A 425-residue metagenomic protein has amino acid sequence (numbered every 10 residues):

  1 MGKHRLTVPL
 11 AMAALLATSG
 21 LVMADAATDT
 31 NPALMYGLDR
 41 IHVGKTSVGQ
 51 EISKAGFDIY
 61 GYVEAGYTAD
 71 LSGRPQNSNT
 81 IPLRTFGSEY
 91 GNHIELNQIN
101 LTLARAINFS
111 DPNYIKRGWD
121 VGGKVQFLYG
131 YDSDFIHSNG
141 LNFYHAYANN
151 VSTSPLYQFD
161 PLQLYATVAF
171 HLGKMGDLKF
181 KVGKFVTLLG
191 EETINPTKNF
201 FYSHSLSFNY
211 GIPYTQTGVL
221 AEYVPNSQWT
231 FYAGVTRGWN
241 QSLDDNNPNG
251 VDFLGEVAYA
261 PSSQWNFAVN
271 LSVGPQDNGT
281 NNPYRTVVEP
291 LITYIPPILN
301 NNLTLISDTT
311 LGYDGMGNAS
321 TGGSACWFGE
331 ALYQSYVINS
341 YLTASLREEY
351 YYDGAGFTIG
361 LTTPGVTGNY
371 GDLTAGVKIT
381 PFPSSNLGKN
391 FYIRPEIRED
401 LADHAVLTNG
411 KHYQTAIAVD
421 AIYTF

Functional and structural regions predicted by a protein language model:
M1-S78, R84, D111, K116 (+1 more regions): N-terminal periplasmic/intermembrane-space "pro-region" immediately following the signal or transit peptide
A27-D29, L34, T85-S88, S133-I136 (+3 more regions): Outer-membrane beta-barrel pore domains
I41-I59, S72, I107-V121, H171-L178 (+6 more regions): Short loop/turn motifs that connect adjacent beta-strands in outer-membrane beta-barrel proteins
G56-E64, D120-L128, K179-G183, G234 (+4 more regions): Outer-envelope exported proteins of Gram-negative bacteria
G61, L96-R105, Q163-V168, V182 (+8 more regions): Residues on the lipid-exposed face of transmembrane beta-strands in outer-membrane beta-barrel proteins
L71-G91, D134-A258, A268-P275, G365: Surface-exposed coil loops of outer-membrane beta-barrel proteins
F86-Y131, L332-A344, Y351-D353: Glycine- and aromatic-enriched membrane insertion/assembly motifs of diderm outer-membrane and organelle channel
L103-D132, E222-A233, L291-I298, N302-Y313: Surface-exposed extracellular loop regions of Gram-negative outer-membrane beta-barrel proteins
